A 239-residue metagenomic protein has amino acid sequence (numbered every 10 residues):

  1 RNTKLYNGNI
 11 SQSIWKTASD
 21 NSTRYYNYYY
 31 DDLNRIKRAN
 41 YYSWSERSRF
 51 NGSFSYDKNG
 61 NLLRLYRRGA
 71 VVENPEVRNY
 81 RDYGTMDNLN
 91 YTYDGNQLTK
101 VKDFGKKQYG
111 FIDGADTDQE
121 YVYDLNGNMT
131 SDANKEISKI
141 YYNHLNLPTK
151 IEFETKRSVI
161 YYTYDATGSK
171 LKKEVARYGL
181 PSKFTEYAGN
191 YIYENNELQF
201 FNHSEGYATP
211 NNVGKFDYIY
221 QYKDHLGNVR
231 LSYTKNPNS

Functional and structural regions predicted by a protein language model:
R1-A166, L171-I219, N238-S239: Acidic/glycine-rich beta-solenoid
R230-N238: Short, low-complexity export/processing leader segments characterized by acidic and small residues
